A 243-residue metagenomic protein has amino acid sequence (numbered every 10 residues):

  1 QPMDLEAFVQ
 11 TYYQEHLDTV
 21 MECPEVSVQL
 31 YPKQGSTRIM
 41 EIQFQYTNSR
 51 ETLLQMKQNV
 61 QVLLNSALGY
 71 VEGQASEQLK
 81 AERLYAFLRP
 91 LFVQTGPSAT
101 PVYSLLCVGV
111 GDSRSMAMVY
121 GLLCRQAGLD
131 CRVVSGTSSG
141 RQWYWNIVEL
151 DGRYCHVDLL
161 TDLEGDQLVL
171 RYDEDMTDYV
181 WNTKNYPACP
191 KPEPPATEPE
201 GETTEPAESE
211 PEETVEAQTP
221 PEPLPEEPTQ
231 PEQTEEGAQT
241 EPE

Functional and structural regions predicted by a protein language model:
Q1-V62, T161: Linear, non-domain "peripheral" regions
F8-V20, A67, V71, L88 (+2 more regions): Hydrophobic, Leu/Ile/Phe/Ala-enriched alpha-helical segments that form helix-helix packing faces
R38, K80-L84, M116: Residue-level detector of well-ordered alpha-helical segments, enriched for hydrophobic/aromatic packing positions
R50-L54, S113, Y154, T161-E243: Intrinsically disordered, low-complexity repeat and linker tracts
E51-L106: Secondary-structure boundary elements
L105-R114: Periplasmic OmpA-like peptidoglycan-binding domain that tethers envelope proteins to the cell wall
S115-Y179: Hydrophobic/aromatic-rich core segments of domains that either
